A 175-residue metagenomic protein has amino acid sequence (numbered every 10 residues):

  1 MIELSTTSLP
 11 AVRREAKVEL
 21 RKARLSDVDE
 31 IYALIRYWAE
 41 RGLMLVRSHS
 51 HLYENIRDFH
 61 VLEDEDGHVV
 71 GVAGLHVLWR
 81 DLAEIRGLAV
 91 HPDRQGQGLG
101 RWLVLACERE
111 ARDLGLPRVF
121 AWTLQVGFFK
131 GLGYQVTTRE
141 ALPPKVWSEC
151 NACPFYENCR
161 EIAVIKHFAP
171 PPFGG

Functional and structural regions predicted by a protein language model:
K17-I31: A short beta-loop-alpha structural element at the N-terminal edge of CoA-dependent acyl/N-acetyltransferase catalytic
D27, D81, L124-Q125: A generic "binding-loop/recognition-motif" signal
I31, I35, F129: Hydrophobic pocket/interface hotspot
I35-E65, V69: Active-site rim helix/loop that mediates acceptor-substrate recognition in acyltransferases
V61, H68-V77, D81-A89: Conserved beta-strand in the GNAT
V90, G96-A111, A121: Conserved acetyl-CoA-binding loop-helix of GNAT-fold acetyltransferases
D113, P117, T123-C150: Conserved active-site alpha-helix within GNAT-family acetyltransferase domains
L142-G175: C-terminal "cap" of GNAT-fold acetyltransferases
